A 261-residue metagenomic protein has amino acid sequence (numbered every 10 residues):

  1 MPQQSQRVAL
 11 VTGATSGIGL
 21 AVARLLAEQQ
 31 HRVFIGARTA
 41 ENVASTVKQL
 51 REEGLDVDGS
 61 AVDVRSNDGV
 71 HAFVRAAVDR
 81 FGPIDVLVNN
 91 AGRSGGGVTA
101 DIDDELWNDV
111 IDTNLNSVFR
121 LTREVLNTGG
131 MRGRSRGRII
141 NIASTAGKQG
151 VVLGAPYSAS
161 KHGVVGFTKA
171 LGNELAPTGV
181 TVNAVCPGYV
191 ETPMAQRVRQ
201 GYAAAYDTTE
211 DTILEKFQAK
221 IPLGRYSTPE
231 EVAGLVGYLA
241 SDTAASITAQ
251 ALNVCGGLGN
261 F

Functional and structural regions predicted by a protein language model:
T15-S16, T39: Conserved glycine-rich cofactor-binding loop
V98-T99, D103-I111, F217: Substrate-binding pocket helix/loop in short-chain dehydrogenase/reductase
T122, S160, T168: Active-site helix of classical SDR
N127, N173-E174, A245: Alpha-helical segment proximal to the catalytic Tyr-Lys
S144: Residue(s) in the substrate-gating loop at a strand-loop-helix junction that position the organic substrate next
A176, T181, I247-A249: Short, small/polar-rich loop/turn modules that mediate ligand/substrate recognition or access, typified
L223-V254, G259: C-terminal substrate-recognition "lid" of short-chain dehydrogenase/reductases
